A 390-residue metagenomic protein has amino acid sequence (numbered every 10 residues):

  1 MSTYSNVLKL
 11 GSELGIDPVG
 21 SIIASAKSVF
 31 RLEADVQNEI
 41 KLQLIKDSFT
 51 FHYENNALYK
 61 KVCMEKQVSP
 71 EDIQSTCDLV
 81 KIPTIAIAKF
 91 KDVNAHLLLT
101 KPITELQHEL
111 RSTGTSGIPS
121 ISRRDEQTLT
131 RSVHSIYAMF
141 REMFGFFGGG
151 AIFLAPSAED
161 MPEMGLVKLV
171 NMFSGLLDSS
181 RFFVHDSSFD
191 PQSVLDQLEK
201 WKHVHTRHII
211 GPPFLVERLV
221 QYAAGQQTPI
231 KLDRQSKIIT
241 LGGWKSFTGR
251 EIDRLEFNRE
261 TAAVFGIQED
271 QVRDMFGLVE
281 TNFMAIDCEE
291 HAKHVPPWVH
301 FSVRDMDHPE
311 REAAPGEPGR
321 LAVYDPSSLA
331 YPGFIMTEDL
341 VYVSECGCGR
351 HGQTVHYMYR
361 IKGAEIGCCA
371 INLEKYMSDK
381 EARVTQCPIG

Functional and structural regions predicted by a protein language model:
S2-L32, E39-T50, S174-G390: Active-site glycine/GP-rich loop and adjacent strand/helix microenvironment that borders small-molecule binding pockets
D35, E39, T50-E109, P119-R124 (+2 more regions): Active-site diphosphate/adenylate-binding microenvironment
L58, G165, R218-L219: Phosphate- and divalent-cation-binding pockets in alpha/beta enzyme and binding domains that engage nucleotide-derived
D78-L79, T115, T128, G148-E159 (+1 more regions): Short, glycine/charge-rich beta-strand/loop segments that flank catalytic centers and engage negatively charged groups
P119-R123, R141-I152, L176-V184, R207: Short secondary-structure capping/junction motifs at helix and strand boundaries
V133-A151, Q192-W201: Conserved ATP-dependent adenylate/AMP-binding module captured primarily in the ANL superfamily
F140-M172: Conserved AMP-binding loop of ANL adenylate-forming enzymes
